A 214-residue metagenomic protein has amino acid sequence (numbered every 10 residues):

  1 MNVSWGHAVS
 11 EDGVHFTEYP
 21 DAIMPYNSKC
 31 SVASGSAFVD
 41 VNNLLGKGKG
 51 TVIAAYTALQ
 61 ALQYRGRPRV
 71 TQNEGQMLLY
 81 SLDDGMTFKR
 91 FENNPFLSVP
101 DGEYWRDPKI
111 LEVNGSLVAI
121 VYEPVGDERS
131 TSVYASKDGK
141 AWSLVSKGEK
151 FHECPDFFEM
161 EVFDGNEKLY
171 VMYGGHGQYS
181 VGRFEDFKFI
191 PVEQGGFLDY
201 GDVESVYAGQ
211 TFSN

Functional and structural regions predicted by a protein language model:
M1-P155, E159-E204: Beta-rich carbohydrate-recognition and catalytic domains
E204-N214: A conserved active-site cap/scaffold subdomain adjacent to cofactor or substrate pockets
